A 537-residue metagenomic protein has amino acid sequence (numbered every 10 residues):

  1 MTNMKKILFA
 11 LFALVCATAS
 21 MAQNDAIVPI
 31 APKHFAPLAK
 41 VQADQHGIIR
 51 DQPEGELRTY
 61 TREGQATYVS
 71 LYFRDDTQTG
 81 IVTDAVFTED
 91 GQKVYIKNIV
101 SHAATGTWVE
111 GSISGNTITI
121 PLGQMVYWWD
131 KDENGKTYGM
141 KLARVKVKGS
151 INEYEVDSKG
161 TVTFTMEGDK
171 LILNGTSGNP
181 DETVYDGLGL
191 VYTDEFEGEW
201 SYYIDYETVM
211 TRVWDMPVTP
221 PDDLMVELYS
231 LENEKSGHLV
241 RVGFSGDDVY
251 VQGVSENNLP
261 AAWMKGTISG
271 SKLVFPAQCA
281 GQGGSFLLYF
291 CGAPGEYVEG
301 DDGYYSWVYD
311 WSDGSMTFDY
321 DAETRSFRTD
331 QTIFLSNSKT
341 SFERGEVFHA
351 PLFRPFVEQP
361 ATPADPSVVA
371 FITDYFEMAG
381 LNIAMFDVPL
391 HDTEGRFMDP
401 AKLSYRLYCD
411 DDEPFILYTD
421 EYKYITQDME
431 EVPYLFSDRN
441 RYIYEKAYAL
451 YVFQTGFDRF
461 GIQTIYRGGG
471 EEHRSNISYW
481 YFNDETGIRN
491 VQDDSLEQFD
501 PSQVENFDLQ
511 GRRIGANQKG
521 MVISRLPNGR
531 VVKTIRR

Functional and structural regions predicted by a protein language model:
M1-A36: Bacterial Sec-dependent N-terminal signal peptides
M21, G487, I523-R537: C-terminal tail/sorting-segment detector
Q23-Y60, G175-L224, D330-V368: Edge beta-strand at a domain terminus
G80-G160, F244-W307: Predominantly extracellular/secreted and cell-surface proteins with exposed, flexible low-complexity segments
I96, V251, I488-V491, G511 (+1 more regions): Terminal processing/anchoring signals of secreted or surface-associated proteins and related intramolecular
V357-I372, G469-R513: Residue-level detector of functionally pivotal "anchor" positions at catalytic/ligand-binding pockets or at interdomain
L381-I425: Solvent-exposed loop/turn segments flanking beta-strands in beta-repeat/beta-sandwich domains
L450-E471: Beta-strand-rich modules
